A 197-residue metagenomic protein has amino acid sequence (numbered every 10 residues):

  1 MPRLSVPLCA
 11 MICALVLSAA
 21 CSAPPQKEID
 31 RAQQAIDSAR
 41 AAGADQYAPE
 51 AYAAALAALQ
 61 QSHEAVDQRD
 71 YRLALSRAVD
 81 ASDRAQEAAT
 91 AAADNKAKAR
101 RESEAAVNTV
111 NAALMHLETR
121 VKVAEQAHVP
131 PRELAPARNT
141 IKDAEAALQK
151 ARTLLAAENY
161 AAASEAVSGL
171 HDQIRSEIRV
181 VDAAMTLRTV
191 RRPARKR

Functional and structural regions predicted by a protein language model:
M1-S5: N-terminal secretory signal peptides that target proteins for export/translocation
C9-S18: Bacterial N-terminal signal peptides
C21-R197: Long, charged/polar, soluble alpha-helical segments
